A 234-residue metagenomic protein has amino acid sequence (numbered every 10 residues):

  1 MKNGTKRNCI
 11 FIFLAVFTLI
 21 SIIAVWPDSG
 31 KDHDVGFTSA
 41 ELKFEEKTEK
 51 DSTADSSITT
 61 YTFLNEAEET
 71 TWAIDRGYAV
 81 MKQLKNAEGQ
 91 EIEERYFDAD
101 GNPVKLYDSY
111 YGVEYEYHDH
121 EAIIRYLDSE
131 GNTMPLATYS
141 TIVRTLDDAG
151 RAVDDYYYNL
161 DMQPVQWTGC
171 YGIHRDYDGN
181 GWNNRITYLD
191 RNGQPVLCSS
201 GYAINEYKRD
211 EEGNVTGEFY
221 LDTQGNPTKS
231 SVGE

Functional and structural regions predicted by a protein language model:
K2-A15: N-terminal Sec-pathway targeting helices
A15-W26: Hydrophobic alpha-helical membrane-insertion segments, chiefly the h-region of N-terminal signal peptides
W26-E234: Buried hydrophobic residues that stabilize the cores of well-folded domains
